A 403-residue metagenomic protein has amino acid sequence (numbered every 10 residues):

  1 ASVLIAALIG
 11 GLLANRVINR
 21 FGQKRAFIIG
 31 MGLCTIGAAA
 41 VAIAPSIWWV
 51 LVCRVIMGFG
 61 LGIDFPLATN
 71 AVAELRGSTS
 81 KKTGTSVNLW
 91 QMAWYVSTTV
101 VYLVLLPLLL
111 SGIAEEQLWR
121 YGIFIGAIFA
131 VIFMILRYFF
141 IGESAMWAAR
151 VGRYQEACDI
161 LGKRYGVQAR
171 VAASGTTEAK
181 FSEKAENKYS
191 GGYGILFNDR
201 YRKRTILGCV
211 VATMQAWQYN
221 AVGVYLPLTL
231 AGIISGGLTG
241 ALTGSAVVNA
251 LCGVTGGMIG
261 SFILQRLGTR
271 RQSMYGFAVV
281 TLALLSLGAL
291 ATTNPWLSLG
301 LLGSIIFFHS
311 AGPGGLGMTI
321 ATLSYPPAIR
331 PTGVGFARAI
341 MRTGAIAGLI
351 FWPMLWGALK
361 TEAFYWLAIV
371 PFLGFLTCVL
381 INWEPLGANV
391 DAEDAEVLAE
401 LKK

Functional and structural regions predicted by a protein language model:
A1-K403: Transmembrane-helix signature of 12-pass secondary carriers
